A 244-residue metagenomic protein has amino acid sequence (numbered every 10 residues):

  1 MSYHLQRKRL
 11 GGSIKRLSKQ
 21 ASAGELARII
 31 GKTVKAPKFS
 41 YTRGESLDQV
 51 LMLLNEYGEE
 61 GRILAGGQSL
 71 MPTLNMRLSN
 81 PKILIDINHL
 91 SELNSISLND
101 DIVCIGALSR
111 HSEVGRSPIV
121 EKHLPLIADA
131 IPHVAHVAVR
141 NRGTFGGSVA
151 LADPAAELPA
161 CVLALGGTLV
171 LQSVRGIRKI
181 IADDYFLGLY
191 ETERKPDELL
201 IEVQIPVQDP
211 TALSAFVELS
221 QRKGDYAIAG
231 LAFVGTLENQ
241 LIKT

Functional and structural regions predicted by a protein language model:
S2-T244: C-terminal structural segment of proteins
